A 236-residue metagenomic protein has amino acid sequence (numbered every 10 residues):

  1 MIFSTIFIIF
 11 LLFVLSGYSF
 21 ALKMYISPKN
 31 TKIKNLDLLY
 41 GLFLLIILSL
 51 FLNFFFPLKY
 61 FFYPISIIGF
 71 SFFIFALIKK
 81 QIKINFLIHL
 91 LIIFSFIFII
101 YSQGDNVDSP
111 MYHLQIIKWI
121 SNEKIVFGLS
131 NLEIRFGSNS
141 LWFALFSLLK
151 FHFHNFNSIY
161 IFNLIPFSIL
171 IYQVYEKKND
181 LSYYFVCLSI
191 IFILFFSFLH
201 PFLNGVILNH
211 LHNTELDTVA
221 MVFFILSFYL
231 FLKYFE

Functional and structural regions predicted by a protein language model:
M1-I82: Membrane-embedded, hydrophobic transmembrane alpha-helices
S4, F72, N85-D108, I193-F198: Transmembrane signal-anchor helices characteristic of membrane glycosylation enzymes that use polyprenol
K29-L38, V174-G205: Transmembrane-helix signature of polytopic, membrane-embedded enzymes that assemble or transfer cell-envelope glycans
N53-F62, D105-N106, G205-D217: Membrane-interface catalytic loops of GT-C/OST-like multi-pass glycosylation enzymes that act
I97-S189, L208-N213: Active-site lumenal/periplasmic loops and adjacent helix-entry segments of GT-C-fold, multi-pass membrane
K118, N213-S227: Hydrophobic/aromatic-rich transmembrane helices and adjacent perimembrane loops
F224-E236: Membrane-interface transmembrane helices that cradle and orient dolichyl/undecaprenyl
